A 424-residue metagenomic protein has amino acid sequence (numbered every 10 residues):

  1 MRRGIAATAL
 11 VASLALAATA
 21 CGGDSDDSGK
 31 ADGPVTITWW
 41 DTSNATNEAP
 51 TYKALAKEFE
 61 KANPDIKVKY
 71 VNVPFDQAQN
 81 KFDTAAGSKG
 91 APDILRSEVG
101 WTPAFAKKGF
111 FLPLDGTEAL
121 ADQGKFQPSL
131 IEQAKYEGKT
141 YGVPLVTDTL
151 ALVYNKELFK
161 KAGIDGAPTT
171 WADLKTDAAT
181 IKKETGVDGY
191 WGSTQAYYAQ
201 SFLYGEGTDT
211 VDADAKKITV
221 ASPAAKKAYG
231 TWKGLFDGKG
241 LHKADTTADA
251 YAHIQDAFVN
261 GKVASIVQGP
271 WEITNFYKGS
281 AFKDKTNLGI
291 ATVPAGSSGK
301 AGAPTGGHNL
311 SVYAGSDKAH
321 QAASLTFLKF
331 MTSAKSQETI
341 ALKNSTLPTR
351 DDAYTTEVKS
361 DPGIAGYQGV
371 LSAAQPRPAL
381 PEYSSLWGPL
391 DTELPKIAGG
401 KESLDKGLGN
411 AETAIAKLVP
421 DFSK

Functional and structural regions predicted by a protein language model:
R2-A18, G22-P103, A295-S298, A319-A323 (+2 more regions): Conserved N-terminal structural module of periplasmic/extracytoplasmic solute-binding proteins
P92-D93, D122-F159, D188-G192, I290 (+2 more regions): A structural signal for short loop-to-beta-strand junctions that line the ligand-binding cleft of periplasmic/secreted
V99-T149, D173, K183, F202 (+2 more regions): Hinge/lid segment of periplasmic solute-binding proteins
F105-F110, L130-G166, T194-D214, D237 (+3 more regions): Periplasmic solute-binding protein
E132, A291-T292, I340-P389, P420-D421: Long, aromatic- and glycine/proline-rich binding clefts that accommodate carbohydrate-like moieties
K160-K161, D237, S372-K424: Conserved C-terminal helix/tail region of periplasmic/extracytoplasmic solute-binding proteins
A162, G230, G234-G240, G279-K343: Extracytoplasmic/periplasmic substrate-recognition and gating elements
A178-A179, K217-T246: Glycine-centered hinge/linker elements that transmit conformational signals in sensory and ligand-binding systems
